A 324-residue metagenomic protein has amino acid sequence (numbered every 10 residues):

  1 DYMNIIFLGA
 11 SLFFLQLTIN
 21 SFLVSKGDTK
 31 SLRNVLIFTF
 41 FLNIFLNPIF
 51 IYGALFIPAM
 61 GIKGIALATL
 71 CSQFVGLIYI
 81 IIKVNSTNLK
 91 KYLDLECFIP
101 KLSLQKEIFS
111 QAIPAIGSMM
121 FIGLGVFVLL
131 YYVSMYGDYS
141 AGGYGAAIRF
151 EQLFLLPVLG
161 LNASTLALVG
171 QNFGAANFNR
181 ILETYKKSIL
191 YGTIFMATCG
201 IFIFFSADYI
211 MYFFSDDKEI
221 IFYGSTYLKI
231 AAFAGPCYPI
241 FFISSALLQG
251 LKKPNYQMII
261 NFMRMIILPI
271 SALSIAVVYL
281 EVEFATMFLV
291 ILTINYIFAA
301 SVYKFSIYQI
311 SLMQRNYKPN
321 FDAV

Functional and structural regions predicted by a protein language model:
D1-G9, L42, I57-I113, V169-A234 (+1 more regions): Short alpha-helical transmembrane segments in multi-pass integral membrane proteins
D1-I19, Q152, V158, K218-S244 (+1 more regions): Alpha-helical transmembrane segments of multi-pass membrane proteins
I5, T39, S72-G76, I80 (+3 more regions): Transmembrane helical elements of multi-pass membrane transporters/channels
L8-Q16, N20, V24, T29-L77: Helix-loop-helix hairpin linking two adjacent transmembrane segments in secondary transporters
F13-L32, G143-A207, Y238-I260: Small-residue-rich hydrophobic transmembrane alpha-helices
S21, N47, I51, I80-V84 (+6 more regions): Structural signal for membrane-spanning alpha-helices in multi-pass inner-membrane proteins, emphasizing helix cores
L36-F45, R149-Q152, K229, F262-S271: Small-residue-enriched core segments of transmembrane alpha-helices in multipass membrane transport and channel
I51-M60, M120-A147, L153, Q171 (+2 more regions): Helix-terminus/linker motif at the lipid-water interface of multi-pass membrane proteins
